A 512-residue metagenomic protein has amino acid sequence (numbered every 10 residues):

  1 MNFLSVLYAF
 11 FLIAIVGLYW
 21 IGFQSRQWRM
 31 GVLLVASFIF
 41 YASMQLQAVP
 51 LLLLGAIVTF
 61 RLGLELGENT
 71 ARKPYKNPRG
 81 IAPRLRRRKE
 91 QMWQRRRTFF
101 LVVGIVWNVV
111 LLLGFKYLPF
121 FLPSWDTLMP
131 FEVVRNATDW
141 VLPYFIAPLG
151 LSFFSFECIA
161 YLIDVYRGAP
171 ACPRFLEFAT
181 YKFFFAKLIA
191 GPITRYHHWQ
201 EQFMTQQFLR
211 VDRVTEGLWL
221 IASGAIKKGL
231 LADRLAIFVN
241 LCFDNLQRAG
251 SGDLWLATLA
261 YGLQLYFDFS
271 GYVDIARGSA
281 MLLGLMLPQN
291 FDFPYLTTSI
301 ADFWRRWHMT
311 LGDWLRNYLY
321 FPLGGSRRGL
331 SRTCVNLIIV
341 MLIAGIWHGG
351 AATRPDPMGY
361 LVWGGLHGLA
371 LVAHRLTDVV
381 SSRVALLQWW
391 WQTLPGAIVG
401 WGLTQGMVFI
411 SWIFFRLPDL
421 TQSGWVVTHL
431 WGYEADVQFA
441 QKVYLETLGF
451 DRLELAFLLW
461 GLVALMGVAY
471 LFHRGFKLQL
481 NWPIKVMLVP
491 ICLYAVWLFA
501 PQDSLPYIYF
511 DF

Functional and structural regions predicted by a protein language model:
M1-L462, F472-D511: Membrane-embedded transmembrane alpha-helical bundles that form the catalytic cores of multi-pass lipid-modifying
